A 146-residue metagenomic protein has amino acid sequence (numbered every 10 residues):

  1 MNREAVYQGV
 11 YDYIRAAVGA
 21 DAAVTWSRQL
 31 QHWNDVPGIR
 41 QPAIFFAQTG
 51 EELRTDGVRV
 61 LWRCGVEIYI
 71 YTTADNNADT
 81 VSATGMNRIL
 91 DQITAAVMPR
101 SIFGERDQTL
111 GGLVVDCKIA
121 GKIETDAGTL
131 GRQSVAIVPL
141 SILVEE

Functional and structural regions predicted by a protein language model:
M1-R40, F45-E146: Charged, amphipathic alpha-helical segments and their flanking helix caps
